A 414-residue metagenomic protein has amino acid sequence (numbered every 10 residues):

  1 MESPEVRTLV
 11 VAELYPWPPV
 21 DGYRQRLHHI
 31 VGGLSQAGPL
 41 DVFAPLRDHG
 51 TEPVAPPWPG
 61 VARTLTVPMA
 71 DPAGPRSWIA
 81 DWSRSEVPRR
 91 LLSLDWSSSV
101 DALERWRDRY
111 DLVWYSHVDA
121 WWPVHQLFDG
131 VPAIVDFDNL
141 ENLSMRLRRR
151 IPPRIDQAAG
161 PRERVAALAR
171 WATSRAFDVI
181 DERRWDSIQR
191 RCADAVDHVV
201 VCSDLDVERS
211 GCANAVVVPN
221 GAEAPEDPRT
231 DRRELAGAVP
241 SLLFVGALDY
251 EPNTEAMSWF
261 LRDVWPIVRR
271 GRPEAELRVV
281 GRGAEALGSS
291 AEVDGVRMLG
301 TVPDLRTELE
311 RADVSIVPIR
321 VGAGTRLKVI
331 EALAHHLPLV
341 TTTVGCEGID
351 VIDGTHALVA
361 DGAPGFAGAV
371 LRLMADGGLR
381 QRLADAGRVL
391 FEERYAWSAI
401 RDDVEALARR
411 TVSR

Functional and structural regions predicted by a protein language model:
M1-L65, D108, R270: N-terminal subdomain of nucleotide-sugar transferases
R26, G32, V179-S187, C192 (+2 more regions): Conserved catalytic-core segment of nucleotide-activated headgroup transferases in glycan assembly
A70-W122, E163-A195: Conserved nucleotide-sugar donor-binding subdomain of glycosyltransferases
D111, D197, E310-G324, H335-P338: Acidic donor-binding loop of glycosyltransferase active sites
K328-A332, P338-T342, L358: Short hydrophobic beta-strand element within catalytic cores of glycosyltransferases and related nucleotide-activated
A357-P364, R372-G378: Conserved acidic donor-binding segment of nucleotide-sugar-dependent glycosyltransferases
R372, L379-R394, I400-D403: A short, well-ordered alpha-helix in the C-terminal region of glycosyltransferases
W397-R414: C-terminal alpha-helical cap of glycosyltransferases
